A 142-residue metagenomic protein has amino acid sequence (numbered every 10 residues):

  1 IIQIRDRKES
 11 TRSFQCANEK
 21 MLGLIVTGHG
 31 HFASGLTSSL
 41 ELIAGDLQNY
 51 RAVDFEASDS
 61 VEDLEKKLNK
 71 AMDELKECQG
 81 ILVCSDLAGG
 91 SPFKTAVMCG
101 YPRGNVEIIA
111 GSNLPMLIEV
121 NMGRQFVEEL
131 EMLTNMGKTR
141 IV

Functional and structural regions predicted by a protein language model:
I1-Q3: Generic short N-terminal amphipathic or hydrophobic helices
F14-V142: N-terminal loops that bind phosphate or other acidic moieties and the adjacent beta-alpha structural core
